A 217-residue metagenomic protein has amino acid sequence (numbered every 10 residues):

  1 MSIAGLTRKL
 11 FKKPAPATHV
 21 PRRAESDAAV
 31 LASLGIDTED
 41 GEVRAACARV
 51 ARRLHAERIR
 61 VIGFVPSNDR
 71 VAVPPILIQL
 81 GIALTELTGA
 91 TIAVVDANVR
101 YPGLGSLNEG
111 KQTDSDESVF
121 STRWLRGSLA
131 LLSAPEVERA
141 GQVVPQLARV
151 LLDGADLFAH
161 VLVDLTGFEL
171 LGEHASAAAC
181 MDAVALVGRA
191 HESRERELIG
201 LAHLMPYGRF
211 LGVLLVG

Functional and structural regions predicted by a protein language model:
M1-A17, R58, I62, P66-D69: Domain-scale detector for complete catalytic domains at protein termini or as standalone homologs
L10-F11, A17-A29, V216-G217: Beta-strand-loop-alpha "switch" segments that mediate conformational coupling across diverse proteins
P21-P75, A90-L162, G167-A179: P-loop/Walker-type NTP enzyme "switch/lid" segment
L77-T85: Histidine-anchored nucleotide/phosphate-binding helix
L80, V150, A177, G200-L201: A general structural detector for well-ordered alpha-helical segments in enzyme core domains, enriched
E86-I92, M205-F210: Structural alpha-beta junctions
M181-G217: Conserved beta-strand/loop subsegment of P-loop NTPase cores
